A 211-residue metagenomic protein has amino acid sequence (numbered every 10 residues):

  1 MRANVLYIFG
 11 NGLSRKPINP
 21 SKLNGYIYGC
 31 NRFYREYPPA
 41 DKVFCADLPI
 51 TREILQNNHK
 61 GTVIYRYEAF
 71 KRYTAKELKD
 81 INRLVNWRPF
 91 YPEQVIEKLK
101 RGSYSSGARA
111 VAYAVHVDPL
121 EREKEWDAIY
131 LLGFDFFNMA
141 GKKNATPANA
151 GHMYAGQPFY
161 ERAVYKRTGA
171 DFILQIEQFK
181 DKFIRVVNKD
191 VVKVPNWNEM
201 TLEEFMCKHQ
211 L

Functional and structural regions predicted by a protein language model:
M1-L211: Metal-ion/cofactor- or nucleotide/acyl-coenzyme-handling active-site neighborhoods
